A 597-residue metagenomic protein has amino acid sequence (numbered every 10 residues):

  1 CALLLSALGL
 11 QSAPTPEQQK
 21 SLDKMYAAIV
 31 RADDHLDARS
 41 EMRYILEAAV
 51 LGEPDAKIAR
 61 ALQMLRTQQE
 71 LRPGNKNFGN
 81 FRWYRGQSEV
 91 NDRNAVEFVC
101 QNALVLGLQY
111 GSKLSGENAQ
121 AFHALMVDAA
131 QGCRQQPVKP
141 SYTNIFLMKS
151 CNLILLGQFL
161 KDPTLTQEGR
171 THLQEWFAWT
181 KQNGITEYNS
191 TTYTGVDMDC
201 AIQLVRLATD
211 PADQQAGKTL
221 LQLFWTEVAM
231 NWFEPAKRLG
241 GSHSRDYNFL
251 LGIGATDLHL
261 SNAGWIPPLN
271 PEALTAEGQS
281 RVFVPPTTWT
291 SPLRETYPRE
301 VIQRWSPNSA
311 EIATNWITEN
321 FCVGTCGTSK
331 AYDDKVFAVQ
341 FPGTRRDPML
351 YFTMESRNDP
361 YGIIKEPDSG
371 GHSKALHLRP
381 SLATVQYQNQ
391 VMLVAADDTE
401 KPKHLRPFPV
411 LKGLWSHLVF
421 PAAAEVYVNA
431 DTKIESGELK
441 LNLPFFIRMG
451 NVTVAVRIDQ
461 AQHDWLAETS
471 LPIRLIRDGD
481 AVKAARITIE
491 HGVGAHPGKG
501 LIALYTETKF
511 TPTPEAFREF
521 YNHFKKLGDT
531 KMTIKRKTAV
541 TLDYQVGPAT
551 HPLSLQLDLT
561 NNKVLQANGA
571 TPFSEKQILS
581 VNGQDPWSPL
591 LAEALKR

Functional and structural regions predicted by a protein language model:
C1-G9: Bacterial N-terminal signal peptides
L4, K237, V339-Q340: Generic low-polarity alpha-helical segments
L8, G79, G157, G169 (+5 more regions): Glycine-centered flexibility motif
A13-G111, E117-R134, E272-R597: Ser/Thr/Asn(+Pro)-rich, low-complexity disordered segments
P73, F98-L108, E117-I302: Extracellular polysaccharide-recognition and catalytic grooves
